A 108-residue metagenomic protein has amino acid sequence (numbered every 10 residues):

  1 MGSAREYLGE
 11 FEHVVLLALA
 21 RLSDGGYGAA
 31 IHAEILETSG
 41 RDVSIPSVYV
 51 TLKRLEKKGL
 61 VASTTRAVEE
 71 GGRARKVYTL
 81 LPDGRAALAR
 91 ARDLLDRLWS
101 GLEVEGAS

Functional and structural regions predicted by a protein language model:
M1-R5: Short, Lys/Arg-enriched N-terminal segment that forms or immediately precedes the first helix of a structured domain
E6-S47: N-terminal helix-turn-helix DNA-binding core of bacterial DNA-binding proteins
V48-L55: Basic amphipathic alpha-helical segments that dock to polyanions
E56-G72: Beta-hairpin "wing" of winged helix-turn-helix
A74-K76: Short beta-strand micro-motifs in enzyme catalytic cores
L80-G84: Accessory beta->alpha helical hairpin/"wing" motif in late/C-terminal subdomains of nucleic-acid enzymes
R85-S108: Amphipathic alpha-helical dimerization/coiled-coil segments that flank or bridge DNA-binding/regulatory modules
